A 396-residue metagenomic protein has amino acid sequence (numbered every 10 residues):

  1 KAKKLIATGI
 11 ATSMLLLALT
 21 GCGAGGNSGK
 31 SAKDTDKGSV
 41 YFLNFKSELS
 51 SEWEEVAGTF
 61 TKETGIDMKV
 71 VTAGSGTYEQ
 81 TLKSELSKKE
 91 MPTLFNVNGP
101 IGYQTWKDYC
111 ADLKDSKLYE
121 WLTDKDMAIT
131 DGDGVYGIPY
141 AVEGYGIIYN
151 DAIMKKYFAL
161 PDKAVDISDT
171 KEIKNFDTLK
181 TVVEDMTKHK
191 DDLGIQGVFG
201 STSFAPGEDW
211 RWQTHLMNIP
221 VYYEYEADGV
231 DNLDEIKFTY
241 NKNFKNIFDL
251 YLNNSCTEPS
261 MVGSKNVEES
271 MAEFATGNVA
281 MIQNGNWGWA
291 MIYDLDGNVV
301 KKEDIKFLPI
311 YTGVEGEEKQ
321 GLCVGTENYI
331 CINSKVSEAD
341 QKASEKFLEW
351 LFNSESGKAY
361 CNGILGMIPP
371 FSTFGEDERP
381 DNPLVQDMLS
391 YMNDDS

Functional and structural regions predicted by a protein language model:
A2-T8, L16-G102, D115-L118, L160-D162 (+3 more regions): Conserved N-terminal structural module of periplasmic/extracytoplasmic solute-binding proteins
E63, C256, G297-G366: Extracytoplasmic/periplasmic substrate-recognition and gating elements
T72-T81, K174-T178, V262-T276: Short helix-initiation/N-cap motifs at beta->coil->alpha
N98-K155, R211, K302-I310: Hinge/lid segment of periplasmic solute-binding proteins
K114-M127, P161-E172, S203-P206, V221-N246 (+3 more regions): Short, solvent-exposed loop/beta-turn-alpha elements that line the ligand-binding surface or hinge of extracytoplasmic
G134-Y140, Y145, D177-L233: Extracytoplasmic/periplasmic solute-binding protein
T181-E184, D228-S264: Glycine-centered hinge/linker elements that transmit conformational signals in sensory and ligand-binding systems
I305-T312, A359-S396: Long, aromatic- and glycine/proline-rich binding clefts that accommodate carbohydrate-like moieties
